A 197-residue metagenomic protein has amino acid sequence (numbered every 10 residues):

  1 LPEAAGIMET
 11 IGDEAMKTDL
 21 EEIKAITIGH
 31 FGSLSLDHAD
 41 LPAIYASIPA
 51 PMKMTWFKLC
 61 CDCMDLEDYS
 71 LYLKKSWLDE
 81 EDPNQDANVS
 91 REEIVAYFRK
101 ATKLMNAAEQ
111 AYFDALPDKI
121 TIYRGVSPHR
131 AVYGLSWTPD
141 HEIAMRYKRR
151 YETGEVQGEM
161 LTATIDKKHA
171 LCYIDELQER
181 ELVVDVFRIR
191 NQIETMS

Functional and structural regions predicted by a protein language model:
A4, M8-I120, V126-L135, P139-S197: Conserved NAD+-utilizing ADP-ribose enzyme module
